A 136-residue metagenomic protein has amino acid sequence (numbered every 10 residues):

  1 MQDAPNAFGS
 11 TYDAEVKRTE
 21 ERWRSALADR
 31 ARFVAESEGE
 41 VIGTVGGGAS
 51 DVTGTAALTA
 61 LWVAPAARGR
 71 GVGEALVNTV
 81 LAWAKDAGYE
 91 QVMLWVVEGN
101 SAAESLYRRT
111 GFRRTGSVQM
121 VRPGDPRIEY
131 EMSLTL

Functional and structural regions predicted by a protein language model:
M1-A66, V77-W83, V118-M120, S133-L136: Acetyl-CoA-dependent GNAT
T55, D86, G124-P126: Short, flexible hinge/linker loops that cap or flank conserved catalytic cores
A64, R68-G69, G99: Glycine-/small-residue-rich active-site loops that bind phosphorylated ligands and cofactors
R70, E74: Flexible nucleotide-binding loop
A75-Q91, R113: Conserved acyl-CoA
E90-M93, V97-E104, R109-R113, S117-L136: C-terminal "cap" of GNAT-fold acetyltransferases
